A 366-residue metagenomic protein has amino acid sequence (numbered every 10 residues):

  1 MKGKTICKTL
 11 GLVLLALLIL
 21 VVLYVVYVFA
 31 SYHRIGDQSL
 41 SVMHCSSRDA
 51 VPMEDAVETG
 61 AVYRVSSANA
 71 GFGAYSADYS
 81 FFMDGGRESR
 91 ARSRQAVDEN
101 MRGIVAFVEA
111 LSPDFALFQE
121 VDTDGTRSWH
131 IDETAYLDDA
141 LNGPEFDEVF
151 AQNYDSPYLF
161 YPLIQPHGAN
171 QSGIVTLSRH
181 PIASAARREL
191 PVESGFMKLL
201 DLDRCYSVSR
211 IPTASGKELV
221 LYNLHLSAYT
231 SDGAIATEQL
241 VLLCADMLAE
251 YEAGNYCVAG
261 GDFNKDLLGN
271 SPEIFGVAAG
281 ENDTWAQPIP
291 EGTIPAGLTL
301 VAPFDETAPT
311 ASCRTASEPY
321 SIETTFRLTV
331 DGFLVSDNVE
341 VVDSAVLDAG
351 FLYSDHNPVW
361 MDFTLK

Functional and structural regions predicted by a protein language model:
K2-Y161, Q165-Q171, K366: N-terminal, active-site-proximal structural segment of metallo-dependent hydrolase catalytic domains
Q38, D155-E218, N223, E340: A well-ordered secondary-structure block
R64-A70, N100-H130, L177, S209 (+4 more regions): Active-site beta-strand/loop signature of hydrolases that rely on acidic residues for catalysis
A70-G73, D122-G125, N153-P157, I182-A183 (+4 more regions): Solvent-exposed loop/turn segments at secondary-structure junctions within structured extracellular/periplasmic domains
R87-R94, V121-G125, L190-K198, H225-A234: Surface-exposed cleft-lining segments at the edges of enzyme active sites
D139-G143, A169-A185, T325-E340, T364: Conserved beta strand-loop-helix elements of the APE1-like EEP
Q171-I174, L202-V208, R327-G332, D355-W360: Short hydrophobic/aromatic beta-strand or adjacent loop that forms the aromatic wall/cage of a ligand/substrate-binding
T230-D337: Metal-dependent phosphoesterases centered on the DNase I-like endonuclease/exonuclease/phosphatase
